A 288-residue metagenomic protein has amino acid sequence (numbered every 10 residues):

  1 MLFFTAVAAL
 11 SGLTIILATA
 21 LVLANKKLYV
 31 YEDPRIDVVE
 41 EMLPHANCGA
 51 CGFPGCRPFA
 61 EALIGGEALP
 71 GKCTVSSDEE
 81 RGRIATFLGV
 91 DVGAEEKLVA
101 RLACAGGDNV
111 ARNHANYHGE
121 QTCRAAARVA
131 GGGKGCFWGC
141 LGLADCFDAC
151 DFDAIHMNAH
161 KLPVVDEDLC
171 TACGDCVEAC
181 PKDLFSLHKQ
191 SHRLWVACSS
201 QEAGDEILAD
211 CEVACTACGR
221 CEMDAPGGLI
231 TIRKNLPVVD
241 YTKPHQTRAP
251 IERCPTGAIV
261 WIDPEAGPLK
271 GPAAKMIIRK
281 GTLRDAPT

Functional and structural regions predicted by a protein language model:
L2-C218, D224, I251-R253, G257-T288: Ferredoxin-type iron-sulfur electron-transfer modules and their immediate structural context
L229-I230: Short, solvent-exposed loop/linker segments at beta-strand-coil boundaries, enriched for Pro/Gly and Ser/Thr
R233-K234: Short acidic-glycine loop/turn motifs at beta-strand connectors
P237-Y241: A conserved acidic, glycine/proline-rich C-terminal tail/linker
K243-H245, V260: N-terminal export/assembly segments and adjacent metallocofactor-ligating motifs of anaerobic energy-metabolism
